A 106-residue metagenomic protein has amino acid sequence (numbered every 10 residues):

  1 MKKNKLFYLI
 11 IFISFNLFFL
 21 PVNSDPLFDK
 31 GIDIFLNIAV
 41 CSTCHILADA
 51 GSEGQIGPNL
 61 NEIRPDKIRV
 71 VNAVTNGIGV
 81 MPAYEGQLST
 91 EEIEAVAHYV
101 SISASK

Functional and structural regions predicted by a protein language model:
M1-D29, A73-V74, Q87, H98-K106: Post-cleavage N-terminal segment of exported redox proteins
F18-P21, I38, R64: Residues at alpha-helix boundaries and short interhelical turns
P21, C44-L47, K67: Generic hydrophobic-segment detector
P26-L47, E62, N76: Sequence/structural segment immediately N-terminal to covalent heme-attachment motifs in c-type and related
A50-G51: Terminal low-complexity/IDR "tail" segments
G54-K106: Extracytoplasmic electron-transfer domains, predominantly the class I c-type cytochrome c fold
